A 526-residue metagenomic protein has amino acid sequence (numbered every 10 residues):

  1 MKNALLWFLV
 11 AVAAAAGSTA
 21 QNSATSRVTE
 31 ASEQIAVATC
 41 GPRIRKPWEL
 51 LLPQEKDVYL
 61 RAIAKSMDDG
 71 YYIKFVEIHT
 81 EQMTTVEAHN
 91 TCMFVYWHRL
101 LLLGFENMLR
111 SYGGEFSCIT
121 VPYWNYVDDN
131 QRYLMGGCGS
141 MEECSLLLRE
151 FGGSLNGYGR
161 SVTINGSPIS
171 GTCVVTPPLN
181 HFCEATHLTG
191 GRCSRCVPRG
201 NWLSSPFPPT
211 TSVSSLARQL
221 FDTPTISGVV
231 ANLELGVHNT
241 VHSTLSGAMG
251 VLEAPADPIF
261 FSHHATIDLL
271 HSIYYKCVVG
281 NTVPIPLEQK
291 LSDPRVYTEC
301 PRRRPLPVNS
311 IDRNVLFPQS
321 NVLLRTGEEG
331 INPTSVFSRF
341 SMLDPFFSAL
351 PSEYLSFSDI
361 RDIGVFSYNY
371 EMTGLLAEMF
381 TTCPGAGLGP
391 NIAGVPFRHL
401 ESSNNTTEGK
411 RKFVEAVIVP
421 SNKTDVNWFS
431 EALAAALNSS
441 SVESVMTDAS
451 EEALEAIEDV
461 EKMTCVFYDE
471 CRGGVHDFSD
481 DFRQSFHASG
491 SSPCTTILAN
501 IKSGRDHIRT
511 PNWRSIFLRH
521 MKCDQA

Functional and structural regions predicted by a protein language model:
K2-A20: Cleavable N-terminal signal peptides of Sec/SRP-targeted secreted and luminal proteins
G17-T91, Y96-A526: Intrinsically disordered, flexible peripheral segments
